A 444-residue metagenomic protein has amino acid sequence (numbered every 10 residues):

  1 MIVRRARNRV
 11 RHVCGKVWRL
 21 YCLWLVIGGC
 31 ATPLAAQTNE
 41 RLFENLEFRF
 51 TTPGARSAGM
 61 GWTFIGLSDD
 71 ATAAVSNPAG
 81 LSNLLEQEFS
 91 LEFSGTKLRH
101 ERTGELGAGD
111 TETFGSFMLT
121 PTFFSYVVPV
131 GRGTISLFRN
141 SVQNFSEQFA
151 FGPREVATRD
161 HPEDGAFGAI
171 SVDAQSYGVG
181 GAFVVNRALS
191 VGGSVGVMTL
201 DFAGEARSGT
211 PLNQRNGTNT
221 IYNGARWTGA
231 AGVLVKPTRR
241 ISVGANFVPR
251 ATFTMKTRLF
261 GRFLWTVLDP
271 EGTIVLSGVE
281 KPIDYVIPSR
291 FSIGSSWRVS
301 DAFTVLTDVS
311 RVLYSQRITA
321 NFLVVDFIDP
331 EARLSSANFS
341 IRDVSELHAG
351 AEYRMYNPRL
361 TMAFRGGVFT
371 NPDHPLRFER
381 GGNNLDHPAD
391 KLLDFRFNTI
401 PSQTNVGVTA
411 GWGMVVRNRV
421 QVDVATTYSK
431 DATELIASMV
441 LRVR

Functional and structural regions predicted by a protein language model:
M1-K16: N-terminal secretory signal peptides that target proteins for export/translocation
W18-C30: Bacterial N-terminal signal peptides
G28-A31, F89, V443: Hydrophobic alpha-helical membrane context
P33-N144, D343: N-terminal, post-signal peptide beta-strand-biased segments of exported outer-membrane/organellar beta-barrel and other
Q37-A58, T120-F123, V127-R444: Outer-membrane beta-barrel porins/channels
